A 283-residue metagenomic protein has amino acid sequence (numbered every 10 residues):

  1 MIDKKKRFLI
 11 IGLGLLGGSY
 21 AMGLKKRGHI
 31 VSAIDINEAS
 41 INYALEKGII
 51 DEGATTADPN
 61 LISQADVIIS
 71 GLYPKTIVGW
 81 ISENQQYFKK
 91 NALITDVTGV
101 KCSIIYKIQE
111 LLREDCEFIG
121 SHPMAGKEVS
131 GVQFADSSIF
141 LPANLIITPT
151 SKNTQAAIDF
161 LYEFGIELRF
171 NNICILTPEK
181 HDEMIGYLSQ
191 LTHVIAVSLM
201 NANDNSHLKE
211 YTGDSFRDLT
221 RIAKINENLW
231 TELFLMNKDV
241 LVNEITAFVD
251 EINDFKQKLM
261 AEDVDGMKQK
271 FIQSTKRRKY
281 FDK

Functional and structural regions predicted by a protein language model:
M1-I62: NAD(P)+-binding Rossmann beta1-loop-alpha1 motif at the extreme N-terminus of oxidoreductases
R7, I30, E117, N144 (+1 more regions): Residues at the starts of beta-strands that form the adenosine-phosphate
L9-I10, S70, I147: Hydrophobic Val/Ile/Leu positions in short beta-strands of Rossmann-like dinucleotide-binding domains
I36, L72-Y73, V97: Short beta->alpha hinge that forms the Motif I/post-I loop of the SAM-binding pocket
D58-F88, A92-L93: Rossmann-like NAD(P)-binding element
S82-Q133: Rossmann-like NAD(P)(H) cofactor-binding subdomain of soluble oxidoreductases
S137-R221: Internal alpha-helical scaffold of NAD(P)-dependent oxidoreductase catalytic cores
H207-R277: Interdomain hinge/lid region at the active-site interface of Rossmann-like NAD(P)-dependent oxidoreductases
